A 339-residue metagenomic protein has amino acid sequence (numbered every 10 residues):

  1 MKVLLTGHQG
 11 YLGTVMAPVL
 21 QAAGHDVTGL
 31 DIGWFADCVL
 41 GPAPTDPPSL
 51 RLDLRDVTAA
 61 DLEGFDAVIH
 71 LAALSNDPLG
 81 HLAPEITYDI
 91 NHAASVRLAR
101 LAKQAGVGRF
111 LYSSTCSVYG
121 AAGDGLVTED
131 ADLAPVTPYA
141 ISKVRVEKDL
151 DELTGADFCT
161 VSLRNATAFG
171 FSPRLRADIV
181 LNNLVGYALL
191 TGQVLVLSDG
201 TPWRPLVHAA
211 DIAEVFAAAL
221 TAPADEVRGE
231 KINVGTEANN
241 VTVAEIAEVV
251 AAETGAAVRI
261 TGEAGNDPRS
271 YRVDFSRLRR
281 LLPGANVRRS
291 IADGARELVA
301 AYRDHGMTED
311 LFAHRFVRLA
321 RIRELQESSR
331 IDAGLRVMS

Functional and structural regions predicted by a protein language model:
M1-A67: N-terminal Rossmann/SDR dinucleotide-binding element
T6, L30, V68-L71, F110-C116 (+1 more regions): SDR active-site strand-loop-helix element
V39-G41, P78-E85, A121-G125, P173-R174: Conserved catalytic-core motifs of eukaryotic protein kinase domains, centered on the activation segment
L54-I90: NAD(P)H-binding glycine-rich loop region in Rossmannoid oxidoreductase-like domains and their noncatalytic homologs
V96-P138: Conserved Rossmann-fold NAD(P)-dependent oxidoreductase catalytic core, especially the SDR/UDP-sugar
S142: Active-site helix of classical SDR
K148-R204, A209-A218, V249-V250: NAD(P)-dependent short-chain dehydrogenase/reductase
L197-S339: C-terminal substrate-binding subdomain of Rossmann-fold SDR/epimerase-dehydratase oxidoreductases
